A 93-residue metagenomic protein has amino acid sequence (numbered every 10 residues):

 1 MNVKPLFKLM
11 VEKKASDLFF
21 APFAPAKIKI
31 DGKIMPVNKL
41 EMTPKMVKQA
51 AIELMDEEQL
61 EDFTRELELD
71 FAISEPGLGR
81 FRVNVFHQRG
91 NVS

Functional and structural regions predicted by a protein language model:
M1-S93: N-terminal "pre-motor" subdomain/linker immediately upstream of P-loop NTPase catalytic cores
